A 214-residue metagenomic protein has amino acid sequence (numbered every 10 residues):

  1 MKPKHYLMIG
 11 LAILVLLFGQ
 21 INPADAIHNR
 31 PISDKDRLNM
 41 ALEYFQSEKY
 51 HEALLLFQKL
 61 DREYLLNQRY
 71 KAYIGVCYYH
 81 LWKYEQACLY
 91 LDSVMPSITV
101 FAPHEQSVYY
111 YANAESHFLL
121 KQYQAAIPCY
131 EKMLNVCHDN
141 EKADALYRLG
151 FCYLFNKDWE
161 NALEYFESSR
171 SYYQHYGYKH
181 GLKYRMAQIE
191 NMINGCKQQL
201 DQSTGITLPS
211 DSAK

Functional and structural regions predicted by a protein language model:
I32-K59: Alpha-helical segment of the N-proximal tetratricopeptide repeat
S168-K214: Terminal, low-structured helical/coil segments at or just beyond the last alpha-helical repeat
